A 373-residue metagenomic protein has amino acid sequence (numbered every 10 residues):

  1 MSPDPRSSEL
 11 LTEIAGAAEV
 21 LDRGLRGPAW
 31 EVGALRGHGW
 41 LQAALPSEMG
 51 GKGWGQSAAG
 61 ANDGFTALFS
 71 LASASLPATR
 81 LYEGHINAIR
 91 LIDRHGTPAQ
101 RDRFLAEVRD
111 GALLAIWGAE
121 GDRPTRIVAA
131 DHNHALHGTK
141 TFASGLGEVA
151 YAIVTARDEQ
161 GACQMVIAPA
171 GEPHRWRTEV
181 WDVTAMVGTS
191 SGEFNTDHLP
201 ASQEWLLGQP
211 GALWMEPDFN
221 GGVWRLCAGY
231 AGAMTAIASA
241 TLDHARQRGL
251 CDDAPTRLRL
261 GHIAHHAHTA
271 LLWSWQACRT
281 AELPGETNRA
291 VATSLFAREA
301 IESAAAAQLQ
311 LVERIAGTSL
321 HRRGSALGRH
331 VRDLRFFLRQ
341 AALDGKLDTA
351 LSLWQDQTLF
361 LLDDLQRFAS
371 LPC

Functional and structural regions predicted by a protein language model:
A15-R23, R246, H268-E302, Q310-R322: C-terminal helix-coil-helix/basic helical segment that borders enzyme active sites and/or dimer interfaces and provides
G27-E148: Glycine-rich flavin
L136-G138, T196, M234, A270 (+1 more regions): Buried hydrophobic positions in well-ordered alpha/beta secondary-structure cores of metabolic enzymes
F142-W176: A short core secondary-structure module
V183-H268: Glycine-rich beta->alpha junctions and the first turn(s) of the following alpha-helix
G232-T235, G261-H268, L295, E299-A306 (+2 more regions): Generic structural signal for well-ordered, non-transmembrane alpha-helical segments in soluble/cytosolic regions
A254-G261, N288-L295, S325: Short, charged, amphipathic alpha-helical segments
T318-C373: Glycine-rich phosphate/cofactor-binding loops in nucleotide/flavin-utilizing enzymes
